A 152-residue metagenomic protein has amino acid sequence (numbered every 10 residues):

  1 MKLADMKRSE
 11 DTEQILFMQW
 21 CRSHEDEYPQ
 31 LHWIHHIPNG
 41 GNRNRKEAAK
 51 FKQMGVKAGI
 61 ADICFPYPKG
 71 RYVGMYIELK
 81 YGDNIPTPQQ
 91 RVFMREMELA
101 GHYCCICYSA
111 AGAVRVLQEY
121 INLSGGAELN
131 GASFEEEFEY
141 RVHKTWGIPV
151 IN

Functional and structural regions predicted by a protein language model:
M1-N152: Catalytic phosphate/metal-binding cores of nucleic-acid and nucleotide-processing enzymes, i.e., regions that mediate
